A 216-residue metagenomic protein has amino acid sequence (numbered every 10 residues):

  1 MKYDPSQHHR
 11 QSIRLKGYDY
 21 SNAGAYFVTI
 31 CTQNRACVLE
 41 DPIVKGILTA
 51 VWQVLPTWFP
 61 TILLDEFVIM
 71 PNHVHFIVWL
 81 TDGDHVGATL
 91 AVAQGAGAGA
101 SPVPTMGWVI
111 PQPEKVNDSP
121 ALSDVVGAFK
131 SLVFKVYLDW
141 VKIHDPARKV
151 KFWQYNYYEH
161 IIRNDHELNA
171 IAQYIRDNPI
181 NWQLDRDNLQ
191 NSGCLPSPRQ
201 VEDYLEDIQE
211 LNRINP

Functional and structural regions predicted by a protein language model:
M1-P216: Short catalytic/metal-binding and nucleic-acid-binding patches
